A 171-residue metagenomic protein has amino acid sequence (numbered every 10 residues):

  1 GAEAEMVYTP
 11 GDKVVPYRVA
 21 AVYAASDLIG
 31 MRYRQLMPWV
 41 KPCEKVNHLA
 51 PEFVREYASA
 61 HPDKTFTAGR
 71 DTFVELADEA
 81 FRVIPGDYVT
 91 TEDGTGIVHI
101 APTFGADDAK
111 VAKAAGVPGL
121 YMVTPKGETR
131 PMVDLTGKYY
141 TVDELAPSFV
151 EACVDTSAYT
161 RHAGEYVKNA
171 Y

Functional and structural regions predicted by a protein language model:
G1-Y171: Non-cofactor substrate-recognition interfaces
